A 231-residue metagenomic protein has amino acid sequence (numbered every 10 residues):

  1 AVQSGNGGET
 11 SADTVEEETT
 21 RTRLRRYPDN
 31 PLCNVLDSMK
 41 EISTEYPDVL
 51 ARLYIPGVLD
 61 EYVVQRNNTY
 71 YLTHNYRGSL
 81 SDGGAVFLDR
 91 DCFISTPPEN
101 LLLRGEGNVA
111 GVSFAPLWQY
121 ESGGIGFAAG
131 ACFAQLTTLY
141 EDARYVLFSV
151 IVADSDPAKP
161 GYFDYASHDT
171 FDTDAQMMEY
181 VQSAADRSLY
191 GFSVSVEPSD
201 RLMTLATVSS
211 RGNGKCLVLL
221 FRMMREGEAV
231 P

Functional and structural regions predicted by a protein language model:
A1-P231: Solvent-exposed, non-transmembrane regions of membrane-associated and secreted proteins
